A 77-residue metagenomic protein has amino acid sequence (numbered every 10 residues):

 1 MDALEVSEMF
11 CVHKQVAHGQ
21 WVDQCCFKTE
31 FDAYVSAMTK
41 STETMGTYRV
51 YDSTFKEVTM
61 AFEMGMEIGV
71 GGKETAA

Functional and structural regions predicted by a protein language model:
M1-D23, D52: Short aromatic-glycine-(Arg/Gly/Cys) micro-motifs in beta-strand/loop hairpins
D2, V16, D32, S36 (+2 more regions): Residue-level detector of intrinsically disordered, flexible termini and proteolytic processing junctions
H18-G19, Q24-D52: A short, charged, amphipathic alpha-helix used as a generic interaction element across diverse proteins
S41-A77: Short, mixed-charge low-complexity intrinsically disordered segments
